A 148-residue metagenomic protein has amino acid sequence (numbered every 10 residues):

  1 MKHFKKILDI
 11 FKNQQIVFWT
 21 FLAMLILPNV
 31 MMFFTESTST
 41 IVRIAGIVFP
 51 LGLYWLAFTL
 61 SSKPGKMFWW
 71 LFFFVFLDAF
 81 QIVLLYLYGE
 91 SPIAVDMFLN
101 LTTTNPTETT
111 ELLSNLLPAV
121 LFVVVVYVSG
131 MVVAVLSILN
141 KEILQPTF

Functional and structural regions predicted by a protein language model:
K2-F148: Transmembrane and membrane-interface helices of multi-pass, inner-membrane envelope-modifying transferases
